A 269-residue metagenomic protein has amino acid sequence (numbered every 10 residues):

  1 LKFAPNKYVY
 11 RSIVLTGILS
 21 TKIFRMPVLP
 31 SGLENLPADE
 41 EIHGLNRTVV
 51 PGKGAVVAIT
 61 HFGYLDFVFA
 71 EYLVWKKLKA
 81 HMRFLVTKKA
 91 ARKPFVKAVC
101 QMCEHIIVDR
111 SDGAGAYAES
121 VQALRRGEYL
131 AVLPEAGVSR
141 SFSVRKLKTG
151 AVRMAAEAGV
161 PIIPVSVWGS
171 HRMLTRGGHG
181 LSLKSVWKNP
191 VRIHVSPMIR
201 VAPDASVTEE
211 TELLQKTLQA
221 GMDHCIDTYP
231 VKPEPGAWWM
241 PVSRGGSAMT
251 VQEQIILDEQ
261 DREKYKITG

Functional and structural regions predicted by a protein language model:
L1-I23, P27-K53, Q122-R125, S170 (+4 more regions): Membrane-interfacial terminal anchoring regions of lipid-handling membrane enzymes
M26, R110-A114, V144: A conditional alpha-helix N-cap/helix-loop micro-motif detector
N46-D112: Catalytic core of membrane glycerolipid acyltransferases/transacylases, capturing the structured, soluble-facing
K79-H81, R126, A158-I162: Short glycine-/polar-rich loops that comprise or flank the Walker A/P-loop and associated switch/sensor motifs
V96-K97, F142-V207, P235-G245, T250: A cross-family acyltransferase "interaction/gating" segment
A123-V152: Catalytic-site beta-strand/loop segments enriched in glycine and acidic/polar residues
